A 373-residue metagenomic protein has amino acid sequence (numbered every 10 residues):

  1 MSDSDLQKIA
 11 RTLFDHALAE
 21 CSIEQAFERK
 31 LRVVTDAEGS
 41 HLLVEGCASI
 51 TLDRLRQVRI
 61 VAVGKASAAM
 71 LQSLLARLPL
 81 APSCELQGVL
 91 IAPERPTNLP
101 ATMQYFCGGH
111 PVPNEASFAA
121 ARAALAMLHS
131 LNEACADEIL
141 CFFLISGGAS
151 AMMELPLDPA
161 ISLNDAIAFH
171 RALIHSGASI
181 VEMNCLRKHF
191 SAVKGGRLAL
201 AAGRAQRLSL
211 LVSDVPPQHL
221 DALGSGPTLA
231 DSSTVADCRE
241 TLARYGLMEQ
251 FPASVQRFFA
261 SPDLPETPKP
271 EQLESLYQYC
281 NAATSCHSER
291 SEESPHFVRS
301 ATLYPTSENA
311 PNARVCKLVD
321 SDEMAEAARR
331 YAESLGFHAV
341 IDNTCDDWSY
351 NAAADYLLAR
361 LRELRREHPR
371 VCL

Functional and structural regions predicted by a protein language model:
M1-L144, S150-T284, F297-L373: Non-transmembrane, aqueous-exposed alpha-helical and coiled segments at domain scale
